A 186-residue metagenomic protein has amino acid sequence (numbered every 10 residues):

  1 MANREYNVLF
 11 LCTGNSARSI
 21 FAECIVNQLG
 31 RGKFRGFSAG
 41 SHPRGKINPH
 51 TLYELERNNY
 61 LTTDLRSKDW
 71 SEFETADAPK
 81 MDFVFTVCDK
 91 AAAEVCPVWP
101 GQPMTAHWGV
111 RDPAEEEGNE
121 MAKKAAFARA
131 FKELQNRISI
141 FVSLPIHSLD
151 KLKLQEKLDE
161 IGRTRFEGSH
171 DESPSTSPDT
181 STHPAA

Functional and structural regions predicted by a protein language model:
A2-A186: Short polar/charged helix/loop
